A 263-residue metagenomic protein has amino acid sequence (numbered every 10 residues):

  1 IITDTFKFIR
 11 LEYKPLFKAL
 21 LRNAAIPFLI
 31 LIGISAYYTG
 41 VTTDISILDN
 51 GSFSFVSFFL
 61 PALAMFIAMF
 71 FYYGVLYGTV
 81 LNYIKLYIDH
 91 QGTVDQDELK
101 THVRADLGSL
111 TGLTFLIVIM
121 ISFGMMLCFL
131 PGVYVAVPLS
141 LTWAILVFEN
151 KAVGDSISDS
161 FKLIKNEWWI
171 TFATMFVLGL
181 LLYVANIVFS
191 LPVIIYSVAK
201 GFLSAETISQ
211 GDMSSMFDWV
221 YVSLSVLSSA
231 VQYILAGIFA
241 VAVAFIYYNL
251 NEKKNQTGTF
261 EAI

Functional and structural regions predicted by a protein language model:
I2-I26, D97-F123, V137-N186, Y221: Interfacial aromatic "cap" segments that immediately flank transmembrane helices in multipass membrane proteins
D4, I47-L48, L81-T93, V135-V153 (+3 more regions): Juxtamembrane transition segments at transmembrane-helix termini in multipass membrane proteins
F8, P27-I32, Y87-Q96: Short, charge-rich amphipathic segments
Y13, G33, Y37, I88-Q91 (+1 more regions): A generic secondary-structure signal for well-formed alpha-helical elements
P15-G40, F58-Y77, G112-A136, T174-G201 (+1 more regions): Hydrophobic alpha-helical transmembrane segments in multi-pass membrane proteins
G33-F59, V94-V118, S122, E206-T207: Long, highly hydrophobic alpha-helical transmembrane signal-anchor segments
F71, I84-I88, V103: Generic hydrophobic/packing signal
